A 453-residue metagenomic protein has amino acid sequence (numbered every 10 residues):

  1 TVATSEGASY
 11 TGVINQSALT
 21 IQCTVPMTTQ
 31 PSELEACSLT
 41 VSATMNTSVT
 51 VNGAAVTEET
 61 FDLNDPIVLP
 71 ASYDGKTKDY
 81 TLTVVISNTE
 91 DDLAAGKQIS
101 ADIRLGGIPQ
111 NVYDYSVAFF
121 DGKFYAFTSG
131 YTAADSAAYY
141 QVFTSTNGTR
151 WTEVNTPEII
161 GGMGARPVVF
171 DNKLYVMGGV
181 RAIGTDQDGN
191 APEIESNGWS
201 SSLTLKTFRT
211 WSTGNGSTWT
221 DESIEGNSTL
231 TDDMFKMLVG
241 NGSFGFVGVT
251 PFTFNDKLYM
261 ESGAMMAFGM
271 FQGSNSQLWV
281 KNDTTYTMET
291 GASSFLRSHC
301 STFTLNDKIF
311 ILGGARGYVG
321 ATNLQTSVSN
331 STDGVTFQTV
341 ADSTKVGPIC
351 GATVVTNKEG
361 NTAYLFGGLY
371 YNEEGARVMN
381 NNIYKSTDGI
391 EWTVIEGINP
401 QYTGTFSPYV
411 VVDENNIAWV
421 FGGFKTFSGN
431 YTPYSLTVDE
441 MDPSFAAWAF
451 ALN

Functional and structural regions predicted by a protein language model:
T1-Y113, N453: Beta-rich interaction/scaffold domains
E90-N453: Kelch-like beta-propeller repeat domains
